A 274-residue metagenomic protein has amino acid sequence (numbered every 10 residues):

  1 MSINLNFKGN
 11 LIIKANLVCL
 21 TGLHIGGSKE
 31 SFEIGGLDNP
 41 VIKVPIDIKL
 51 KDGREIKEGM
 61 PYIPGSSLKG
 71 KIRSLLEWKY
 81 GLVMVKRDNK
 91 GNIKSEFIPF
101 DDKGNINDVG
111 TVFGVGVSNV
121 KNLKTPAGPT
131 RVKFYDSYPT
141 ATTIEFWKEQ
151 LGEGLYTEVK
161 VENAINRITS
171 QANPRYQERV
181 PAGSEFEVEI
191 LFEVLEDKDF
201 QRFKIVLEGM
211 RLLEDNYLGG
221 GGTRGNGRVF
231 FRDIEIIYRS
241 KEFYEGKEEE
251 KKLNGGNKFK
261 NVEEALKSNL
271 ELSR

Functional and structural regions predicted by a protein language model:
M1-V161, I165, T169-R274: RNA-binding basic/glycine-rich loop and surface signature characteristic of RAMP-family CRISPR effectors
